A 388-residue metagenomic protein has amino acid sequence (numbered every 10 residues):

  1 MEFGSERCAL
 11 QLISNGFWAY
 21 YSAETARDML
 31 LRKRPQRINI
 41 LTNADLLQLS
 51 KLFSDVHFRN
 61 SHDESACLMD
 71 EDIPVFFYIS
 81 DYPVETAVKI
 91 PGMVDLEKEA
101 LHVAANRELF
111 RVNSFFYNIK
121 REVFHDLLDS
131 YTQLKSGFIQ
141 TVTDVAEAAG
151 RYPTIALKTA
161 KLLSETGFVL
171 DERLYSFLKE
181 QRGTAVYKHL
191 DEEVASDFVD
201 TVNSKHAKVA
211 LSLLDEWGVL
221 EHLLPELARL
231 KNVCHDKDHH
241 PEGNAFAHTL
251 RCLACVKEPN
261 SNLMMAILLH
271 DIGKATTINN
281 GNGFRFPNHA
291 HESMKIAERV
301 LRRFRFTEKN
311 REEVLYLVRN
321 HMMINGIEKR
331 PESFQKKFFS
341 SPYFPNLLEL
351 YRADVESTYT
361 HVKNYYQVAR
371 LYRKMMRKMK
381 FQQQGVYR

Functional and structural regions predicted by a protein language model:
M1-R388: Catalytic cores of the polymerase beta-like nucleotidyltransferase superfamily and closely associated nucleotide
